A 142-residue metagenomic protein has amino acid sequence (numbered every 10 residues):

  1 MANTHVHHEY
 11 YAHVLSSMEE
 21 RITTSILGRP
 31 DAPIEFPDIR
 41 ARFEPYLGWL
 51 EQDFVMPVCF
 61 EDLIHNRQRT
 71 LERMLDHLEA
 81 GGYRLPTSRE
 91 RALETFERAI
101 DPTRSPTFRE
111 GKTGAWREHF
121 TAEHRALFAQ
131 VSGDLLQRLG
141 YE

Functional and structural regions predicted by a protein language model:
M1-L93, E97-E110: PAPS-dependent sulfotransferase catalytic domain
N66, A115, E123: Amphipathic alpha-helical recognition patches that constitute DNA-binding helices
F108-F120: Short His/Asp/Glu-rich catalytic/ion-coordination signatures at enzyme active sites or charged loops
H119-E142: C-terminal accessory extensions appended to soluble enzyme cores
